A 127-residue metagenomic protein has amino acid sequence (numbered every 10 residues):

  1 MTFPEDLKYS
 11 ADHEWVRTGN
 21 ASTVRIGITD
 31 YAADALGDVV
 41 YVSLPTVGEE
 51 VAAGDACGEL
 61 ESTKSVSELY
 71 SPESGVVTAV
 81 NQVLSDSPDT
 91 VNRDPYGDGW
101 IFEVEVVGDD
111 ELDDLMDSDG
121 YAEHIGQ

Functional and structural regions predicted by a protein language model:
M1-A56, D89, R93-Q127: Acidic, low-complexity mobile loops and tails
H13, L60, L69, S74-V77: Conserved hydrophobic positions within beta-strands
A32, K64-V66: Glycine-rich phosphate/pyrophosphate-binding beta-alpha loops
C57, T63: Active-site pre-Tyr helix/loop in NAD(P)-dependent dehydrogenases
S62, Q82: Short, conserved catalytic or interaction motifs in soluble domains
S74, T78-A79, S85, N92: Charged, amphipathic alpha-helical coiled-coil/dimerization segments
